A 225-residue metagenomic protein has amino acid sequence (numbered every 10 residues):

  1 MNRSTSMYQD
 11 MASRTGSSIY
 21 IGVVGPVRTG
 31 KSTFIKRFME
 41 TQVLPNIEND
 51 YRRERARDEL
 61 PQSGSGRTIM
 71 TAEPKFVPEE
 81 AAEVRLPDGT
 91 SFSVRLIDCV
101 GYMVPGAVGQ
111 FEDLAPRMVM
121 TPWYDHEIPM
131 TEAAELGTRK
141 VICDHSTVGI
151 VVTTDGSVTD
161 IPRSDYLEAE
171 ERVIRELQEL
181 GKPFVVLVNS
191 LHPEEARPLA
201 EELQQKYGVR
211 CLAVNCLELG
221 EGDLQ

Functional and structural regions predicted by a protein language model:
M1-H126: Conserved G1/Walker A P-loop phosphate-binding module
V24, R172-Q225: Canonical P-loop GTPase G-domain recognition
R85-T90, V141-H145, E176-L180: Conserved catalytic network of the ASCE P-loop NTPase/AAA+ motor domain
S91-V94, T147-V148, P183: Loop/turn-to-beta-strand initiation segments
G106-G109, D160-D165, E195-L199: Conserved ATPase-coupling elements of RecA-like P-loop NTPase cores
A107-V158: Inter-motif core of Ras-like GTPase G domains
A133-G137, V158-G181: Amphipathic helical hotspot of TIR/SEFIR-family domains
I150-D155, D160, V186-V188, A213-N215: Conserved beta-strand segments of the P-loop GTPase G domain that flank and frequently precede/overlap
